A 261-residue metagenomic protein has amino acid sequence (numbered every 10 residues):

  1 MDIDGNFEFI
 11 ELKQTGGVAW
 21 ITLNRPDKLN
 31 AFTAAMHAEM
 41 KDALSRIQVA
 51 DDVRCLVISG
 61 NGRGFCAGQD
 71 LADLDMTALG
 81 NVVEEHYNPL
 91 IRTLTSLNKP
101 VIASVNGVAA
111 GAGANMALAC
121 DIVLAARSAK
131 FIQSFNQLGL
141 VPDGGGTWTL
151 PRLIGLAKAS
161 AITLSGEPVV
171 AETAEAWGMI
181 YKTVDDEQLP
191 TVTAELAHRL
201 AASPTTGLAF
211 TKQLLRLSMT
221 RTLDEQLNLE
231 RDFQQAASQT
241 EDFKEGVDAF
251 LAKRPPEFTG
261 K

Functional and structural regions predicted by a protein language model:
M1-F7, D248-K261: Terminal low-complexity tails and localization/encapsulation signals of metabolic enzymes
M1-N61, R92: Conserved CoA-thioester-binding segment of acyl-CoA-metabolizing enzymes
I21, R25, M40, I58 (+6 more regions): Terminal peptide-recognition signature
A35, E39, H86, T93 (+5 more regions): Charged catalytic carboxylate motif
S45, V49-D52, G60-T93, A109 (+2 more regions): Glycine- (often His-adjacent) and acidic-residue-rich active-site loop that binds/positions the CoA thioester
T95-L208, Q235-T240, E245-D248, A252-R254: Crotonase-fold acyl-CoA enzyme core
K212-R221: Short, charged, surface-exposed hinge/linker loops at domain edges that act as mobile lids or interdomain connectors
